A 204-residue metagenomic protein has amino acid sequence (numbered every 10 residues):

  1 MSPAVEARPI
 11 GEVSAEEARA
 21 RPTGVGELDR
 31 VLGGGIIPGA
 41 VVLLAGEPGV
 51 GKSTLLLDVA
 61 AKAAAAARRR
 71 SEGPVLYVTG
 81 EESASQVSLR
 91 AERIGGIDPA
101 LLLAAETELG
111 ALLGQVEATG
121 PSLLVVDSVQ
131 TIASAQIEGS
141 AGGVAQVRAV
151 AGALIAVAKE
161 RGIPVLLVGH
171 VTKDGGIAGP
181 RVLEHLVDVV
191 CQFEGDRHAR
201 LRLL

Functional and structural regions predicted by a protein language model:
M1-I10, E117-P121, Q130, V189 (+1 more regions): Conserved P-loop NTPase
M1-V42, T54, A61-A64, R70 (+1 more regions): Detector for small/aliphatic-rich hydrophobic stretches
P22-L28, L103-T107, K173: Short gly/ser/thr-rich secondary-structure transition/capping motifs
V31, L44, V87, D127 (+2 more regions): Residue-level signature of catalytic and energy-coupling elements of molecular machines, predominantly ATP/GTP-dependent
P38, E81, D196-R200: Short flexible coil/turn linkers enriched for glycine and charged/polar residues that connect secondary-structure
G39, E47-V50, T54-A156: Conserved inter-motif catalytic segment of the P-loop NTP-binding fold
R148-L204: Phosphate-binding/switch region of NTP-binding enzymes
